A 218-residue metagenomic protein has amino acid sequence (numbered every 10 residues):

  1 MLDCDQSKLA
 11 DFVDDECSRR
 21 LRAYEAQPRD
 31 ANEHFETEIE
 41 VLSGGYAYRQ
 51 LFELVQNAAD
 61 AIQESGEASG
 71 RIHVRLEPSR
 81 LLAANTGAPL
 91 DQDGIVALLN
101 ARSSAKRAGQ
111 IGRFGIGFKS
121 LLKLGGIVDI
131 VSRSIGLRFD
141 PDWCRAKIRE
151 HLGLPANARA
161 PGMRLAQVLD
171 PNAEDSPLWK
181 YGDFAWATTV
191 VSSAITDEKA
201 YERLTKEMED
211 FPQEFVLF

Functional and structural regions predicted by a protein language model:
M1-R29, R49, A58-F114, K119 (+1 more regions): Interdomain "switch/hinge" adjacent to the Bergerat
A26-E53, K106: Conserved short strand/loop->alpha-helix "switch" segment adjacent to the catalytic nucleotide/phosphoryl-transfer site
